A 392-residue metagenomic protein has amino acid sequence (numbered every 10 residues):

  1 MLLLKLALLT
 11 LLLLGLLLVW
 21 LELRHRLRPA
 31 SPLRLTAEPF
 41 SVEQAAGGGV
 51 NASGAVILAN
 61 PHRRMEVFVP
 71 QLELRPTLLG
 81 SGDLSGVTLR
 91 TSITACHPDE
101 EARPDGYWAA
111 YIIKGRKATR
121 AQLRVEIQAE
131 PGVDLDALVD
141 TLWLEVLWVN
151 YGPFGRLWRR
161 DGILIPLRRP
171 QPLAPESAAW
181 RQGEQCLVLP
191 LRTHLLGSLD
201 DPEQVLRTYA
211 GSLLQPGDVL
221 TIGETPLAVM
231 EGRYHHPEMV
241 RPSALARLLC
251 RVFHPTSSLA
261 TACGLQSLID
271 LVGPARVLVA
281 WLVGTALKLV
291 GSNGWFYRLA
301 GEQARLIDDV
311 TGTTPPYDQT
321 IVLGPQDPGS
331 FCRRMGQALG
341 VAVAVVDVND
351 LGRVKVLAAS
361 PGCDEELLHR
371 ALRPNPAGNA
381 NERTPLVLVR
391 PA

Functional and structural regions predicted by a protein language model:
L2-A392: N-terminal and secondary-structure boundary signal
